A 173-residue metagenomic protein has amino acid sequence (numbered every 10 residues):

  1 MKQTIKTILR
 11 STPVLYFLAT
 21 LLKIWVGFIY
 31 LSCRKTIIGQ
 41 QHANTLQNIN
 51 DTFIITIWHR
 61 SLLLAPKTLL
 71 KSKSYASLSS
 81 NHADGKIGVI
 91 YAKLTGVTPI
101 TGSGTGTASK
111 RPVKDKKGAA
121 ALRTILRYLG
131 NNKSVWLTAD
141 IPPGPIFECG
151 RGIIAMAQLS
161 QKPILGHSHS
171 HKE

Functional and structural regions predicted by a protein language model:
M1-K2, G96: N-terminal localization/anchoring segments of enzymes in phospholipid and broader phosphate metabolism
K2-Q41, T68: A transmembrane-helix-recognition feature enriched in membrane-embedded lipid enzymes and envelope glyco-/phospholipid
T36-E173: Soluble catalytic domains of membrane acyltransferases
